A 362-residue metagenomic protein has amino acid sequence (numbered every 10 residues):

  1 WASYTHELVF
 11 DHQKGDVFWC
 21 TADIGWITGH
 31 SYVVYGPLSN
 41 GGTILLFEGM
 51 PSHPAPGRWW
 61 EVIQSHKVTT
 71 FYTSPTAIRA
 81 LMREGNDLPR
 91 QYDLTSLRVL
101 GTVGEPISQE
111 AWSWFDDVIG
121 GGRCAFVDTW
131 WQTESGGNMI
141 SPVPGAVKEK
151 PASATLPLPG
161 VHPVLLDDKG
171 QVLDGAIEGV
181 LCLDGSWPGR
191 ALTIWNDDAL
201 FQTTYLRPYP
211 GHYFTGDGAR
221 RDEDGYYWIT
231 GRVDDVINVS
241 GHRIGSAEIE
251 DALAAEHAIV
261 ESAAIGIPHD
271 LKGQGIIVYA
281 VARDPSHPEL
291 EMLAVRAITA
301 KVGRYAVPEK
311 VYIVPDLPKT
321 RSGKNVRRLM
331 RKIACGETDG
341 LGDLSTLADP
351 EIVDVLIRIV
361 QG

Functional and structural regions predicted by a protein language model:
W1-V17, I27-T69, E84: Conserved AMP-binding/adenylation subdomain of ANL enzymes
V9, E84, D198, E256-H257 (+1 more regions): Acidic-histidine catalytic/liganding microenvironments
Q13, Y35, S39-G42, V68-T73 (+2 more regions): Gly/Ser/Thr-rich phosphate-binding loop
D23, G104, W131, T155 (+2 more regions): Active-site glycine-centered loops adjacent to acidic/histidine catalytic or metal-binding residues that shape
G57-W60, P89, Q202, E250: Short hydrophobic/charged patches on amphipathic alpha-helices used for structural packing and interfaces
Q64, F71, W187, L192-T193 (+9 more regions): AMP-binding/adenylate-forming catalytic core of the ANL superfamily
L156-G160, Q171-Y205, I244, E337-D339: Conserved ATP/PPi-binding loop(s) of AMP-dependent carboxylate-activating enzymes
